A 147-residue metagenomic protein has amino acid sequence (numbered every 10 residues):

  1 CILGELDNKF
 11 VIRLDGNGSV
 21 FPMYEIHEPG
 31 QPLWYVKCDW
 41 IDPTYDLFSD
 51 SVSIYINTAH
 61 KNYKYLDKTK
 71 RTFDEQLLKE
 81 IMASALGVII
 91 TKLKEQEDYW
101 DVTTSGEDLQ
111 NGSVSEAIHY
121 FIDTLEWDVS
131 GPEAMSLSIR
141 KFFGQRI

Functional and structural regions predicted by a protein language model:
C1-I147: Bergerat-fold GHKL/Histidine-kinase-like ATPase
